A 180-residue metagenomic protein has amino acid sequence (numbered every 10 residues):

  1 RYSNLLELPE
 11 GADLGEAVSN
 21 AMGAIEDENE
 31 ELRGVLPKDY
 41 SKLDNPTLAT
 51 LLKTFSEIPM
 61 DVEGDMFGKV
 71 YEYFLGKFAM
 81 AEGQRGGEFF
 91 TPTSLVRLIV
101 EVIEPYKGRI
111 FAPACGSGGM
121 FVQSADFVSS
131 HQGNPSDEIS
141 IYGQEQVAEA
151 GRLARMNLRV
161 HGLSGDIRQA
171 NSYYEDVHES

Functional and structural regions predicted by a protein language model:
R1-Y106, D166-V177: Non-catalytic, mostly N-terminal accessory regions of nucleic-acid modification and defense proteins
R85-E179: Conserved S-adenosyl-L-methionine
